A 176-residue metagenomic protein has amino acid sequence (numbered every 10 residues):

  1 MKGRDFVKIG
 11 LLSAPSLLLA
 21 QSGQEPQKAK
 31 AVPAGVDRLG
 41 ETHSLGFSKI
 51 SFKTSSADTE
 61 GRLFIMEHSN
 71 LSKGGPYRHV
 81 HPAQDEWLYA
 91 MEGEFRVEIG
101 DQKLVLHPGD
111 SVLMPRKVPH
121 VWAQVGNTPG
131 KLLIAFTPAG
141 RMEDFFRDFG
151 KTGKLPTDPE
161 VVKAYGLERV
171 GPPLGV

Functional and structural regions predicted by a protein language model:
M1-E25: N-terminal export signals
A20-K53, K151: C-terminal segment of N-terminal export signals and the immediately downstream linker at the start of the mature
T42-R78: A short glycine-rich, His/Asp/Glu-containing loop-to-beta-strand
S69, P82-V97: Short, conserved beta-strand element in jelly-roll/cupin
Y77-A83, V121: Histidine-centered catalytic micro-motifs
Q102-K117: Short acidic-glycine-tyrosine-enriched beta hairpin
R116-M142: Ligand-binding loop in jelly-roll beta-barrel domains
R147-V176: Acidic/histidine-enriched, glycine/proline-rich intrinsically disordered or flexible terminal extensions
